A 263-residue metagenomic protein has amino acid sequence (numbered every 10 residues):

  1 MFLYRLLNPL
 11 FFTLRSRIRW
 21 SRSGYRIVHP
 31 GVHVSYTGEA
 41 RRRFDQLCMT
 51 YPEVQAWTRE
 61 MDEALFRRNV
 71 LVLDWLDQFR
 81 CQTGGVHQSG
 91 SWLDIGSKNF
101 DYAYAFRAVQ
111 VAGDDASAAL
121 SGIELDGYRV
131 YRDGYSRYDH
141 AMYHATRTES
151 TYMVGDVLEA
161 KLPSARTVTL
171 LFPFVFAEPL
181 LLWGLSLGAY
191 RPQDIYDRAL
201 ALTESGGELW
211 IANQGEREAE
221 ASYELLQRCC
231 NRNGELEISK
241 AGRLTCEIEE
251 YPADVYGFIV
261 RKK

Functional and structural regions predicted by a protein language model:
R15-Q88: Class I SAM-dependent methyltransferase Rossmann-like catalytic core, especially the SAM/SAH-binding loop
W57-M61, R217-K263: Class I S-adenosyl-L-methionine
V86, Q110, D114, L202-S205: A generic alpha-to-beta junction signature in SAM-dependent methyltransferases
S91-L93, S97-V157: Class I SAM-dependent methyltransferase SAM/SAH-binding core
G155-T169: A short acidic, Gly/Pro-enriched loop at the edge of an enzyme's catalytic core that lines a small-molecule cofactor
R166-A189: A short SAM/SAH-binding and catalytic strip from SAM-dependent methyltransferases
W183-S205: A short glycine-rich, Lys/Arg-flanked "PGG" loop and its adjoining helix->strand segment in the class I
